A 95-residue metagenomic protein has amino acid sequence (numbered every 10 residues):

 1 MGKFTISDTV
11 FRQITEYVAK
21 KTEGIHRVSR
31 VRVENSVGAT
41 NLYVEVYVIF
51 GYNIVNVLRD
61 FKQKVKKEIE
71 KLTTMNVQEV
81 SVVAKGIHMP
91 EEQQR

Functional and structural regions predicted by a protein language model:
M1-T9: N-terminal presequence-like segments and adjacent domain-start helices
K3, A19, V65: Residue-level signature of catalytic and energy-coupling elements of molecular machines, predominantly ATP/GTP-dependent
V10-V28: N-terminal first-folded block
T15, I54-N76: Short, non-transmembrane amphipathic alpha-helical segments
E16, V83-R95: Polar/charged, Gly/Pro-rich intrinsically disordered segments
T22-Y47, G86: Short edge beta-strands and adjacent turn/loop segments
N41-R59: A short interface-forming secondary-structure element
G51-I54, L72, H88-E91: Short beta-strands and strand-coil junctions in structured, solvent-facing domains, enriched
